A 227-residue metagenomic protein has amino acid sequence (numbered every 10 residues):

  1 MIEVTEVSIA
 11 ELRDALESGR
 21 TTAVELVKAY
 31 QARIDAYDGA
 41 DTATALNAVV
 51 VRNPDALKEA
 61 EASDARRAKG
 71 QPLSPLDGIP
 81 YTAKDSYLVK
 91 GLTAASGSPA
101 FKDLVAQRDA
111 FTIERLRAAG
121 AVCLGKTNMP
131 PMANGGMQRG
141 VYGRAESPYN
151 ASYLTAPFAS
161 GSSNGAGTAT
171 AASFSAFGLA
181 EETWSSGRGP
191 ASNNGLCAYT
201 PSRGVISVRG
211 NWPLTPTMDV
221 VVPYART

Functional and structural regions predicted by a protein language model:
M1-K58, A65: An N-terminal boundary/leader segment
V7, S18-T21, P157, N164 (+1 more regions): Residue-level signal for the nucleotide or nucleotide-sugar donor/cofactor binding architecture
E11-S18, F101-L104, D219-R226: Short, well-ordered beta-strand elements within core beta-sheets of diverse protein domains
A40-A43, L76-V220: Short glycine/serine-rich loop/turn segments
P54-E61, G120-A121, P130: Long amphipathic alpha-helix in the N-terminal Rossmann-like dinucleotide-binding domain of NAD(P)-dependent
S63-I79: Immediate post-signal peptide segment of exported/extracytoplasmic ligand-binding proteins
